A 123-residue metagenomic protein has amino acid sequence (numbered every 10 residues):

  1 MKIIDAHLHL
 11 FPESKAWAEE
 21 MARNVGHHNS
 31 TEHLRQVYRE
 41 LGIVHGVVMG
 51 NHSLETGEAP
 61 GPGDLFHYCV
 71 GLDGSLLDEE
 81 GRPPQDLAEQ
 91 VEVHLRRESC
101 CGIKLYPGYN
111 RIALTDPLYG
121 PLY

Functional and structural regions predicted by a protein language model:
M1-G61: An N-terminally biased module of ancient metal coordination in phosphate/nucleic-acid-related enzymes
S53-Y123: Active-site gating/metal-coordination segments in enzymes
